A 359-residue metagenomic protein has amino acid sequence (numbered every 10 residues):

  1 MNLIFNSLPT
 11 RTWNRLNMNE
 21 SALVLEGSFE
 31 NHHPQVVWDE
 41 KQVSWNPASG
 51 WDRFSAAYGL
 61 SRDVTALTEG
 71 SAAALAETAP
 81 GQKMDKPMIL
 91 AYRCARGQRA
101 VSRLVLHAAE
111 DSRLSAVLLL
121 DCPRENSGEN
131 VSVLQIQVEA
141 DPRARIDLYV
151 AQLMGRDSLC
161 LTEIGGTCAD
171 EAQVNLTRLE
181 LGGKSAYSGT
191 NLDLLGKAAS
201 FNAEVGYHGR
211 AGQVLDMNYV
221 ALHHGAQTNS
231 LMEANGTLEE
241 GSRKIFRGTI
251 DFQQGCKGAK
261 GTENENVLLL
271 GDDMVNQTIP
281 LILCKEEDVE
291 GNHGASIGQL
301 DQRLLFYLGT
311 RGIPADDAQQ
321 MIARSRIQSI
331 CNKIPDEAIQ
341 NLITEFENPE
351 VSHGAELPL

Functional and structural regions predicted by a protein language model:
M1-A22, G27: C-terminal functional modules
L23-E26, N31-E40, P47, R53-F306 (+3 more regions): Conserved beta-strand/loop scaffold segments within soluble protein domains that form the structured core and edges
